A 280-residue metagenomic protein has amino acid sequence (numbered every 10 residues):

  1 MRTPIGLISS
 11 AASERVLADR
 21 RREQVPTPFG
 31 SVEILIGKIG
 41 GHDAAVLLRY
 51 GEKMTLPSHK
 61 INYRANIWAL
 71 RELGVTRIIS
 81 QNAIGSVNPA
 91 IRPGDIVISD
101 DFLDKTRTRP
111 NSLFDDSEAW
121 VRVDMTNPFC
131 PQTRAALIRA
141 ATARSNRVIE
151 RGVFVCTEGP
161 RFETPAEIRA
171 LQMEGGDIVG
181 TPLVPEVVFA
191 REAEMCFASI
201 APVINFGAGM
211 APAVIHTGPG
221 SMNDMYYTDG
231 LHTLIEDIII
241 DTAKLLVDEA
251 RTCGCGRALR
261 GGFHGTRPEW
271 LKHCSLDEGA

Functional and structural regions predicted by a protein language model:
M1-T126, G279: Metabolite-binding pocket within alpha/beta catalytic cores that recognizes anionic/polar moieties
R71-G74, Q172, R191: Non-catalytic positions within long, well-ordered alpha-helices that form the structural scaffold/packing of enzyme
T76-R77, D177, C196: Short acidic/polar active-site loop segments enriched in Thr and Asp
D116-R161: Histidine/lysine/aspartate-rich catalytic loop segments that bind and position anionic ligands
A143-D177, R257-L276: Active-site/ligand-binding-proximal alpha/beta "capping" segment
T181-P219: Zn-dependent metallopeptidase/amidohydrolase metal-coordination segment
A208-L259: His/Asp/Glu-rich mid-to-C-terminal helical/loop segments that flank catalytic regions of hydrolases
